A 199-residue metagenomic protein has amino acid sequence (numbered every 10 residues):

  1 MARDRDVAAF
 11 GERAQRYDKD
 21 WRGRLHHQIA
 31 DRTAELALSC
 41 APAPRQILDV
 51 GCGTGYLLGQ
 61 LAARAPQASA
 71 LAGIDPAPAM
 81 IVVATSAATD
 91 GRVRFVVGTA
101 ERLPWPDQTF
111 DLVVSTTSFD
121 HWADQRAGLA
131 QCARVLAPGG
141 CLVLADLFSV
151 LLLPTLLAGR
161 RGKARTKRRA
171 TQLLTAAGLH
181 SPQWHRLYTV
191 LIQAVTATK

Functional and structural regions predicted by a protein language model:
M1-A41, Y56-Q60, V83, V150-A158: Conserved class I S-adenosyl-L-methionine
W21, V143-V195: C-terminal alpha-helical "lid/dimerization" subdomain adjacent to the S-adenosyl-L-methionine
Q46, G140-C141: Short glycine-centered segments of the SAM/dcSAM-binding site in methyltransferase folds
L48-V50, T54-R102: Class I SAM-dependent methyltransferase SAM/SAH-binding core
V114: A conserved beta-strand element that flanks and buttresses the S-adenosyl-L-methionine
T117-S118: Short catalytic micro-motifs in class I SAM-dependent methyltransferases
R126-P138: A short glycine-rich, Lys/Arg-flanked "PGG" loop and its adjoining helix->strand segment in the class I
